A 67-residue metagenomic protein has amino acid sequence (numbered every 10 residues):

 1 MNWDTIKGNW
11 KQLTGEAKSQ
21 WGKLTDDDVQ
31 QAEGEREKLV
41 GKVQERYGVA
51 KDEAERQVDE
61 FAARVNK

Functional and structural regions predicted by a protein language model:
M1-K67: Intrinsically disordered, low-complexity, hydrophilic segments
